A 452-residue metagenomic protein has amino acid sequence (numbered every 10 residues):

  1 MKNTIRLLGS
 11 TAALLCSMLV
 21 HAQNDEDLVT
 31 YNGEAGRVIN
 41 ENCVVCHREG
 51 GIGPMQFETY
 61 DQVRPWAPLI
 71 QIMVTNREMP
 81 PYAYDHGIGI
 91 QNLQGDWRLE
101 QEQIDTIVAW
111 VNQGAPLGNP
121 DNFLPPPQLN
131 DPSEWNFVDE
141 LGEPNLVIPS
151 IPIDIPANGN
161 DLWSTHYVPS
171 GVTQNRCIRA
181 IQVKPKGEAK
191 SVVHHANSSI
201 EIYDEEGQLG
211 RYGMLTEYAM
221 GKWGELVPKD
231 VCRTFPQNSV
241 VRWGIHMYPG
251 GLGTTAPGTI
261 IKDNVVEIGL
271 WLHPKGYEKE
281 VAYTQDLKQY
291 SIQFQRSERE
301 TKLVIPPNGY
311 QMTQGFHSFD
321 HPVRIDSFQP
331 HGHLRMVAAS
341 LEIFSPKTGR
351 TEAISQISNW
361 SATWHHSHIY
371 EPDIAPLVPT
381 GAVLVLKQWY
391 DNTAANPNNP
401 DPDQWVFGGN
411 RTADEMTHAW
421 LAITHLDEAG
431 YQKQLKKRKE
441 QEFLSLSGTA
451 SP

Functional and structural regions predicted by a protein language model:
M1-G9: Bacterial N-terminal signal peptides that target proteins for export
A22-V168, G187, H194, N238-G244: Aromatic- and Gly/Pro-enriched helix-to-coil junctions and flexible linker segments
P65-E78, T259, N398-D403, D427 (+2 more regions): Extended, polar beta-sheet/loop recognition surfaces of beta-rich domains that mediate binding to diverse ligands
A115-N119, G276-E280, H425-K437: Short, charged low-complexity linker/loop segments at the C-terminal edge of domains
S133-A419, L426-A429, E442-L446, A450-P452: His-enriched metal-coordination microenvironments in redox/metal-binding proteins
